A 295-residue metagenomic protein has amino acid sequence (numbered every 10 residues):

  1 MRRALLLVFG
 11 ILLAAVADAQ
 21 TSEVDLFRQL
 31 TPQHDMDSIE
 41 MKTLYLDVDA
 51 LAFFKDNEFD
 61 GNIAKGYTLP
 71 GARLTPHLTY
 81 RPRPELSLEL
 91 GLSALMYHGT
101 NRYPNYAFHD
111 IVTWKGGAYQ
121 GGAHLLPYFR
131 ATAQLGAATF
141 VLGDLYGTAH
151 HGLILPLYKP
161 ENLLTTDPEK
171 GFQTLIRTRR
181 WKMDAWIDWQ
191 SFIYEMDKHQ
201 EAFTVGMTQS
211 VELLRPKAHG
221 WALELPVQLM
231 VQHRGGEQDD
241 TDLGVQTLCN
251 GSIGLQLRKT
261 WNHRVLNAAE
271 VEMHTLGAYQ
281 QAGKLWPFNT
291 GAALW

Functional and structural regions predicted by a protein language model:
M1-Q33: Cleavable N-terminal export/targeting peptides
R3, D49-F53, G71, Y128 (+3 more regions): Exposed, low-structure sequence patches enriched in small/polar residues
Q20-G121, P127-A133: Beta-barrel outer-membrane channel/assembly domains of diderm bacteria
T21-S22, R28-L44, Y80-L88, A137 (+3 more regions): Short loop/turn motifs that connect adjacent beta-strands in outer-membrane beta-barrel proteins
A50-D56, L92-H98, L135-A137, D144-A149 (+5 more regions): Transmembrane beta-strands of outer-membrane beta-barrel pores
N57-I63, T100-A107, G152-K159, E195-A202 (+2 more regions): Outer-membrane beta-barrel translocator domains and adjoining extracellular loop/strand segments of Gram-negative
P70, G121-A123, T166, E201 (+1 more regions): Short, glycine/acidic-rich beta->alpha junctions
T139-S210: Surface-exposed coil loops of outer-membrane beta-barrel proteins
